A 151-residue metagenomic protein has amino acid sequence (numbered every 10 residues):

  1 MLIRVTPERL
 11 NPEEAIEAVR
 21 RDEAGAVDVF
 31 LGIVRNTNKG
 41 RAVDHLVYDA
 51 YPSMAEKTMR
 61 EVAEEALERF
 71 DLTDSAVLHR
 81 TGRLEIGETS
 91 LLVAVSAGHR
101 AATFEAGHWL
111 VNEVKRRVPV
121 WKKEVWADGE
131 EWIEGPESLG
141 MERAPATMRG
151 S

Functional and structural regions predicted by a protein language model:
M1-S90, S96-H108, N112-S151: N-terminal, polar/charged subdomain of small-to-medium soluble alpha/beta proteins
